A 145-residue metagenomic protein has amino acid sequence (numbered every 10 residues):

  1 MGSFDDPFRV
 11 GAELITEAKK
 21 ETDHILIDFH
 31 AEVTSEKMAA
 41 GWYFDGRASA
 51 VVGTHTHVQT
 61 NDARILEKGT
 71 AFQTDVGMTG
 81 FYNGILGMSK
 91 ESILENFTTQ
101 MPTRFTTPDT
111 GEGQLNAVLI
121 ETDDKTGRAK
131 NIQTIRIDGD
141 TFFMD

Functional and structural regions predicted by a protein language model:
M1-G2, V33-S35: Short, small-residue-enriched loops and turns at beta-alpha junctions that line or gate enzyme active sites
M1-H24: Binuclear metal-dependent hydrolase catalytic cores centered on His/Asp/Glu-rich metal-binding motifs
G2-V10, A39, S92, E112-L115 (+1 more regions): Conserved active-site and cofactor/substrate-binding residues in soluble primary-metabolism enzymes
K20-F29, R47-V51: Short beta-strand/loop segments at the ligand-binding rim of alpha/beta enzyme cores
L26, H55, I120: Divalent metal-coordination and catalytic microenvironments
F29-A31, R136: Short, structured patches in soluble enzyme cores that scaffold and shape functional sites
T34-F105: Conserved beta-sheet core of the metallophosphoesterase superfamily
L94-D145: A short C-terminal boundary segment appended to hydrolase-like catalytic domains
